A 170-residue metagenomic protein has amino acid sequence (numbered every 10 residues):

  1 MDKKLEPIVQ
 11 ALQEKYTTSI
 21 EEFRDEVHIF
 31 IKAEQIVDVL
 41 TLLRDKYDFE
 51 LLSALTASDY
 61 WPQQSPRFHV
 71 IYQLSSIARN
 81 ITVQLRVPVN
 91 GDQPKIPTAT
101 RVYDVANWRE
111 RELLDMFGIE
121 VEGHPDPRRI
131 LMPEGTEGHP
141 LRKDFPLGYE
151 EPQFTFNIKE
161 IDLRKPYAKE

Functional and structural regions predicted by a protein language model:
M1-E170: Terminal low-complexity/charged segments
